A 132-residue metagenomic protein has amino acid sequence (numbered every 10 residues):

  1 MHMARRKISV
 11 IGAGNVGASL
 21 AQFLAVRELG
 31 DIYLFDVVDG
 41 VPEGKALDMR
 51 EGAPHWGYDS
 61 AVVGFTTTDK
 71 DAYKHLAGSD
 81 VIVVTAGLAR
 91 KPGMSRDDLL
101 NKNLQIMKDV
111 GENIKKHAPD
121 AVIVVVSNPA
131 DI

Functional and structural regions predicted by a protein language model:
I8-V10, L34: Hydrophobic Val/Ile/Leu positions in short beta-strands of Rossmann-like dinucleotide-binding domains
A13-G14: Glycine-rich Rossmann-fold phosphate-binding loop(s) that bind the pyrophosphate of adenine dinucleotide cofactors
G17-A18: N-terminal Rossmann-fold NAD(P) dinucleotide-binding loop
L24: Aromatic pocket-lining residues of Rossmann-like dinucleotide-binding sites
F35-S79: Conserved N-terminal Rossmann-fold NAD(P) cofactor-binding segment
I82-V84, V125: Redox-cofactor binding/interface segments in oxidoreductases and associated redox assembly factors
A86-L88: Conserved NAD(P)H cofactor-binding loop of Rossmann-fold oxidoreductase domains
S95-I132: Rossmann-like NAD(P)(H) cofactor-binding subdomain of soluble oxidoreductases
